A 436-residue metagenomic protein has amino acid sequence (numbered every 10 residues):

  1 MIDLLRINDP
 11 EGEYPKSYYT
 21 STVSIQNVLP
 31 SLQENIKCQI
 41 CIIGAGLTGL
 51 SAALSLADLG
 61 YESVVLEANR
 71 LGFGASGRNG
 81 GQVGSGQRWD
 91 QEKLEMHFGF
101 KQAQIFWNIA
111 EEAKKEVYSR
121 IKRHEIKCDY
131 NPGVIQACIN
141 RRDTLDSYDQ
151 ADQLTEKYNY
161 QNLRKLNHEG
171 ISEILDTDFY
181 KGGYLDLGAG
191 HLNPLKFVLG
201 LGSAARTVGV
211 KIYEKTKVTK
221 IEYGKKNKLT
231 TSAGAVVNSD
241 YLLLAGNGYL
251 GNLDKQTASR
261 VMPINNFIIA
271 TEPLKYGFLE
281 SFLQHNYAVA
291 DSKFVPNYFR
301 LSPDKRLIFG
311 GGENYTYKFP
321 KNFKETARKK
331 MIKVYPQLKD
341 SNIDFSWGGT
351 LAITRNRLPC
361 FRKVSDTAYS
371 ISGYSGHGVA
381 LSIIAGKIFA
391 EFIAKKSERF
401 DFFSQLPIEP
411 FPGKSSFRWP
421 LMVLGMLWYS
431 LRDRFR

Functional and structural regions predicted by a protein language model:
M1-I40: Extreme N-terminal leader/targeting segments of oxidoreductases
I36-V65: N-terminal Rossmann-like FAD-binding beta1-loop-alpha1 element of flavoenzymes
D58-R78: Glycine-rich FAD pyrophosphate-binding loop
Q87-E169: Dinucleotide-binding Rossmann-like beta1-alpha1 core, especially the glycine-rich loop that anchors the ADP
W107-E111, I139-D146, L185-A204, Y213 (+1 more regions): Short beta-strand to alpha-helix junction loop
K115, R123-N131, V218, A235-Y276 (+1 more regions): Active-site substrate-recognition segment that forms the wall of the catalytic cavity or substrate channel
Q153, D178-D240: Helical element adjacent to the flavin cofactor pocket in flavoenzyme catalytic cores
Y317-F319, K324-R434: C-terminal catalytic lobe of FAD-dependent flavoproteins
